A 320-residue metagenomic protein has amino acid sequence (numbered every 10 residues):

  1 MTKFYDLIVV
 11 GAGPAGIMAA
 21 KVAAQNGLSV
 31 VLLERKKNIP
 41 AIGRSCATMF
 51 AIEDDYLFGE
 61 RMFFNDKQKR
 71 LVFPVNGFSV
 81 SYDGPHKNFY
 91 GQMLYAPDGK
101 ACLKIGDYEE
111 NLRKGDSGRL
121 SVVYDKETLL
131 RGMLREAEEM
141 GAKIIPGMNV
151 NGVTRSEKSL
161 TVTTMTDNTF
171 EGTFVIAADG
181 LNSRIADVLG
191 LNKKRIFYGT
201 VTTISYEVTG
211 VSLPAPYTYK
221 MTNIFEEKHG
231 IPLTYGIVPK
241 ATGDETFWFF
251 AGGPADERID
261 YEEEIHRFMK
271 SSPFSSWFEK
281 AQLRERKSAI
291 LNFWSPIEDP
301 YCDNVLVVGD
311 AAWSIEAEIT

Functional and structural regions predicted by a protein language model:
K3-L32: N-terminal Rossmann-like FAD-binding beta1-loop-alpha1 element of flavoenzymes
D6, T173, D303-N304: Conserved acidic residues
V10, A177-A178, V307: Redox-cofactor binding/interface segments in oxidoreductases and associated redox assembly factors
A15, N38, N182: Conserved Rossmann-like nucleotide-cofactor binding loop
V22, R35-G99: N-terminal FAD cofactor-binding segment of flavoenzymes
P85-N88, M93-F174, A178: Feature captures the FAD/FMN-dependent oxidoreductase FAD-binding
R135-F274, W313: Predominantly flavin-linked oxidoreductase catalytic cores and closely associated redox partners
D256-T320: FAD/FMN-dependent oxidoreductases across multiple families
